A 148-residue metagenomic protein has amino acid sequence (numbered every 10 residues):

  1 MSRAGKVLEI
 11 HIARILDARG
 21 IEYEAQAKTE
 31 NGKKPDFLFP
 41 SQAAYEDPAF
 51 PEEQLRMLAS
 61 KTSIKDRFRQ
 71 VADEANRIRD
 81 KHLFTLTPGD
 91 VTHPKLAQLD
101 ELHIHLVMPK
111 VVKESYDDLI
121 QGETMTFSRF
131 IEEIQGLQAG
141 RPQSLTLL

Functional and structural regions predicted by a protein language model:
M1-K33: Acidic-basic catalytic patches of nuclease active cores, encompassing PD-(D/E)XK and other metal-cofactor nuclease
A13-I15, A27-E30, A44-E52, D73-E74: Short, conserved, surface-exposed binding loops centered on an aromatic residue
I15, R19-E22, P40, E74-R77: Short hydrophobic alpha-helical module
A27, S41, T62-I64: Short, flexible loop/turn elements at secondary-structure junctions
K33-D47, L55, Q70: Short acidic loop-to-beta-strand element that houses the catalytic metal-binding Asp/Glu of nuclease active sites
A44, S63, K113: Short, glycine-/Ser/Thr-/acidic-enriched flexible segments
A49-M108: Catalytic cores of nucleic-acid endonucleases
G89-L148: Domain-level recognition of nuclease-like catalytic cores that cleave nucleotide substrates
